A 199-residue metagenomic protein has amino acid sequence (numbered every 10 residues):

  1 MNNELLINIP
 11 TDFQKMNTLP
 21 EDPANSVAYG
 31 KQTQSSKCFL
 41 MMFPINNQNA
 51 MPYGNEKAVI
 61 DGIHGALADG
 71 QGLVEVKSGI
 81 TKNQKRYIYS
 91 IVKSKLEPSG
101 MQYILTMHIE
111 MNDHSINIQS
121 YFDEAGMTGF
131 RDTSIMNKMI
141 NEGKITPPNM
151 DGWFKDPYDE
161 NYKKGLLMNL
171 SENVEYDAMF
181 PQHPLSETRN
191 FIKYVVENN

Functional and structural regions predicted by a protein language model:
N2-M16, F122-N199: Surface-exposed amphipathic alpha-helical segments
N3-D61, G65, K95-M101, L105-M107: Secretory pathway targeting signatures of secreted, lumenal, and periplasmic proteins
K15, K31, K37, K57 (+8 more regions): Context-gated lysine
K31, G62-I116, S120-G129, T133: Signature of long, low-cysteine stretches enriched in small and polar/charged residues
E56-A68, R189-V196: Generic detector of well-ordered alpha-helical segments enriched in charged/polar residues, highlighting helical
